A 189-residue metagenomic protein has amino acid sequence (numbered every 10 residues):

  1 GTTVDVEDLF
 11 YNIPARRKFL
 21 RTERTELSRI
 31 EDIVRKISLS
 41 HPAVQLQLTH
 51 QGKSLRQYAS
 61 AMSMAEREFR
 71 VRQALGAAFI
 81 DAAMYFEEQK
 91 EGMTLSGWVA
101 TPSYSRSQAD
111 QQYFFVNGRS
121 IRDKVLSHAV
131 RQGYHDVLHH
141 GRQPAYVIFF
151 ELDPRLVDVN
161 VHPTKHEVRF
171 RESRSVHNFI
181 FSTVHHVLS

Functional and structural regions predicted by a protein language model:
G1-S189: N-terminal phosphate-binding caps/lids of nucleotide- and nucleic-acid-binding domains
